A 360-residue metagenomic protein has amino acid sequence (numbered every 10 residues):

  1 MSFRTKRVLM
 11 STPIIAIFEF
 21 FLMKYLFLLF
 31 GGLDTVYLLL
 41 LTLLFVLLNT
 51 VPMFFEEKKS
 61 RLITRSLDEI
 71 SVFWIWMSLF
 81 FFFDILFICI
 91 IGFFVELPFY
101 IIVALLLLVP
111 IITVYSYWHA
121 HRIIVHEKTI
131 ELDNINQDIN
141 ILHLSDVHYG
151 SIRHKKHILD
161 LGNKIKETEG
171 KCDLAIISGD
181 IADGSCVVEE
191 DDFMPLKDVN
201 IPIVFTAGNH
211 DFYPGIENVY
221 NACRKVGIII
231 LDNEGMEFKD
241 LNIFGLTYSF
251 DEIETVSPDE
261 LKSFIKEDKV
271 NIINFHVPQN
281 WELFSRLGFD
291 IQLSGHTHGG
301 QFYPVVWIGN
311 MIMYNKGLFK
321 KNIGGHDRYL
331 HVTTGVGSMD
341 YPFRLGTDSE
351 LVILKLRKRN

Functional and structural regions predicted by a protein language model:
M1-I123: Non-catalytic terminal accessory segments
P110-D133, S151-K156: Hydrophobic alpha-helical transmembrane segments in integral membrane proteins
E131-N360: Soluble catalytic domains of enzymes that build or remodel membrane lipids, polysaccharides, and related
